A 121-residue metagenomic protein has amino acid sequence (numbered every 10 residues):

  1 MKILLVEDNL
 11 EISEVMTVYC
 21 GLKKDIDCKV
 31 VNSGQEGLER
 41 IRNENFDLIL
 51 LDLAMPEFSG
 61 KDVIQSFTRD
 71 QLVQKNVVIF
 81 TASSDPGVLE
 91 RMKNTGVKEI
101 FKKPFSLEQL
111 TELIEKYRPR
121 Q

Functional and structural regions predicted by a protein language model:
E7: Conserved acidic carboxylate
L10-K29: Two-component/phosphorelay signaling modules centered on CheY-like receiver
T17, V30-E39, G60: Helix N-cap/capping motif at the beta->alpha junctions
D52: Active-site residues of response regulator receiver
P56, D70: The feature encodes the CheY-like receiver
G60, M92-K98: As written
I79-F80: Hydrophobic/aromatic residues positioned on beta-strands within the core alpha/beta folds
F105-I114: C-terminal output helix
